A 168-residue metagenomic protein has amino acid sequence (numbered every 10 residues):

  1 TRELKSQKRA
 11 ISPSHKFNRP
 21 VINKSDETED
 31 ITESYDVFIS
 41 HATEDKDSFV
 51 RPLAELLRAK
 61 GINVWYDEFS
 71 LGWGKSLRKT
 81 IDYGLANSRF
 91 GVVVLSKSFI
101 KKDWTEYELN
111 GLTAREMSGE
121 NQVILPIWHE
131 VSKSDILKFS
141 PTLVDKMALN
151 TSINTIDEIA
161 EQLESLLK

Functional and structural regions predicted by a protein language model:
T1-V94, W104, T113-V123, W128-E130 (+1 more regions): Conserved N-terminal substructure of TIR/SEFIR domains
Y35-V37, V144-M147: Short amphipathic alpha-helical segments
K97-I100: Short glycine-rich anion-binding loops that position phosphate/pyrophosphate groups of nucleotides and phosphorylated
S132-V144: Glycine-rich, charge-decorated loop segments at or immediately adjacent to ligand/cofactor-binding or catalytic sites
K146-N154: Short secondary-structure boundary motifs at beta->alpha junctions and helix caps
